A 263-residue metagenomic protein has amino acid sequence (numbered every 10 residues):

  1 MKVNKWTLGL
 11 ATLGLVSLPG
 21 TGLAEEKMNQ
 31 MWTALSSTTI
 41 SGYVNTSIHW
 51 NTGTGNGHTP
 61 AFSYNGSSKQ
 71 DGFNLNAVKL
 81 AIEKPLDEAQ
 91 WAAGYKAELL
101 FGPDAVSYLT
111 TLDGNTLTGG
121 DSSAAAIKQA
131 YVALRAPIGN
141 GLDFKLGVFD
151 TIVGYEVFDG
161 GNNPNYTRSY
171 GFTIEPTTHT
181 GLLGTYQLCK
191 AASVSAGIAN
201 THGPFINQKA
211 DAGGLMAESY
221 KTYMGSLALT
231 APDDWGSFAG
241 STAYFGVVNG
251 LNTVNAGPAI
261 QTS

Functional and structural regions predicted by a protein language model:
M1-G9: Bacterial N-terminal signal peptides that target proteins for export
G9-S17: Bacterial N-terminal signal peptides
L18-A24: Sec/Tat signal peptide C-region and signal peptidase I cleavage site
E26-P204, S219-K221, A228-S237: Outer membrane beta-barrel
V106, F205-N207, V254-A256: A generic structural signal for short coil/turn motifs at secondary-structure boundaries
K209-M216: Active-site cleft segment of glycoside hydrolase catalytic domains centered on the general acid/base Glu
E218-Y220, G225-S263: Detector for outer-membrane/organellar transmembrane beta-barrel domains, recognizing the amphipathic beta-strand
